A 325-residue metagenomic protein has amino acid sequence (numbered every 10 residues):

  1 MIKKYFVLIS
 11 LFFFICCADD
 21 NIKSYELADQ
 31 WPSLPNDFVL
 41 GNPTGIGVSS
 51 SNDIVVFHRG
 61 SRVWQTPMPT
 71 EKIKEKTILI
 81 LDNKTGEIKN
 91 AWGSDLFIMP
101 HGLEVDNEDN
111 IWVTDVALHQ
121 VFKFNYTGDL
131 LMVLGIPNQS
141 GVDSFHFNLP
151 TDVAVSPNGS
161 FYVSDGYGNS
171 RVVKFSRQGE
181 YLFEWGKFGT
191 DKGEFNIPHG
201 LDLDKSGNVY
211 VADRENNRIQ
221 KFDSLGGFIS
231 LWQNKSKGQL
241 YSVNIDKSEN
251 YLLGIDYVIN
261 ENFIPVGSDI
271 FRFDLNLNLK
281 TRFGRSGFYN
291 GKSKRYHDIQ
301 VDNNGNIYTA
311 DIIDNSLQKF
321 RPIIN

Functional and structural regions predicted by a protein language model:
K4-Y5, I219: Hydrophobic alpha-helical segments, especially transmembrane helices and their immediate juxtamembrane helical caps
Y5-F14: Sec-dependent N-terminal signal peptides
D19-N325: Eukaryotic scaffold repeat domains enriched in small/polar residues
